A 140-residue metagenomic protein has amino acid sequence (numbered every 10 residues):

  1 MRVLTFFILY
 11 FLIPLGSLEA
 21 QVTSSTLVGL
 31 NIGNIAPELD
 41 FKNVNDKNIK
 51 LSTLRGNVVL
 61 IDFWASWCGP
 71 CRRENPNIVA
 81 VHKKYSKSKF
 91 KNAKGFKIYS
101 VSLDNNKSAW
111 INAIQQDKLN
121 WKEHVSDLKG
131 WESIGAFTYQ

Functional and structural regions predicted by a protein language model:
M1-S24: Bacterial Sec-dependent N-terminal signal peptides
Q21-S52: N-terminal "domain-start" segment that seeds a small globular fold
K50-R72, I78: Short active-site neighborhood of thiol/selenol oxidoreductases, capturing the structured segment around
N57-V58, R73-V101, Q115: Conserved helix-turn-beta segment immediately C-terminal to the redox Cys motif in thioredoxin-like folds
F63-W64, V101-D104, D127-K129: Active-site-proximal beta-strand/loop segments in catalytic clefts of secreted hydrolases
L119-N120, S126-Q140: Thiol/disulfide oxidoreductase modules built on the thioredoxin-like
